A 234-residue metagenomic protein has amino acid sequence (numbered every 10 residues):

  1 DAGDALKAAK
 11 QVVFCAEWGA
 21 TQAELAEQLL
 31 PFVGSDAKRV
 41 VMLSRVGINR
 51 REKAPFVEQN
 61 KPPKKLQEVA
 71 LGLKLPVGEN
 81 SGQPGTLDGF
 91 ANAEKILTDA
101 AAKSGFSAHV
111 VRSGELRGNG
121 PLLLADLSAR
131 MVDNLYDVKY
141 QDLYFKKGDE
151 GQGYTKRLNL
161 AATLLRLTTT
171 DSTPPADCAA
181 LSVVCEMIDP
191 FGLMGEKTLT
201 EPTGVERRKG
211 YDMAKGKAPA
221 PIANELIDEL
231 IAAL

Functional and structural regions predicted by a protein language model:
D1-Q11, E17-E24, P31-R39, V46-L234: Oxidoreductase cofactor-interface core, primarily capturing Rossmann-like NAD(P)-dependent enzymes
